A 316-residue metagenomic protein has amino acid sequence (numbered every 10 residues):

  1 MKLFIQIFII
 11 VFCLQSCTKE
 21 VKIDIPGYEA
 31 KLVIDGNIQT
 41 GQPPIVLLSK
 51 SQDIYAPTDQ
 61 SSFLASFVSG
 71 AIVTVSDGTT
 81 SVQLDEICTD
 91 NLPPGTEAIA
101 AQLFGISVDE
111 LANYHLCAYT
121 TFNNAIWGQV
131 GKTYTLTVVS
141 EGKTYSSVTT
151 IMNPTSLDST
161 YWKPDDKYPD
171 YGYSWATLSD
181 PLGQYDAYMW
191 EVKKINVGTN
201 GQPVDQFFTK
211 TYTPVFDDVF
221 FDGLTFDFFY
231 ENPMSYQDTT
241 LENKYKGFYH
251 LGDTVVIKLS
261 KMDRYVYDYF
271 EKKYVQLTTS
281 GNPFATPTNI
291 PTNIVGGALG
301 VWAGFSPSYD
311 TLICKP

Functional and structural regions predicted by a protein language model:
K2-I10: Sec-dependent signal peptide recognition, specifically the positively charged N-region followed immediately by
L14-S16: C-terminal motif of bacterial Sec signal peptides marking the signal peptidase cleavage site
T18-P316: A sequence/structural signal for flexible, mid-protein segments enriched in small/helix-disrupting residues
